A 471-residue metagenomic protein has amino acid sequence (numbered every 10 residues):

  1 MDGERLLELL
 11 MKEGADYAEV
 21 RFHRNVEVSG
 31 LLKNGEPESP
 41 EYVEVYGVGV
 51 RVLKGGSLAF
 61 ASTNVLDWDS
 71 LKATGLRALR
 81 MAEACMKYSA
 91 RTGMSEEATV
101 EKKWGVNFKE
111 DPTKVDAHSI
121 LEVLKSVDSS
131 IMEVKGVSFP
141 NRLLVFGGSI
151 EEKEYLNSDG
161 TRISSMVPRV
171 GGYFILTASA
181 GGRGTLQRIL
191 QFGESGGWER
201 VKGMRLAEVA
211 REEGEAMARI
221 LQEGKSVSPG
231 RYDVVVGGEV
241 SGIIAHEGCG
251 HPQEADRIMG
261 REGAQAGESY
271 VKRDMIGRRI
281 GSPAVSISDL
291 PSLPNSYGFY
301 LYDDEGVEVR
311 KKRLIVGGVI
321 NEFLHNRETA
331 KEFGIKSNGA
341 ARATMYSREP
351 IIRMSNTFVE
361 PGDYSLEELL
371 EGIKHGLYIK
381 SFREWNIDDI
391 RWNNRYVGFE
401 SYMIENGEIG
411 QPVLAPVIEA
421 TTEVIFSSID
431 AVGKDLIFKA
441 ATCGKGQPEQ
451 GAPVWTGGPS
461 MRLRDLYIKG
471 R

Functional and structural regions predicted by a protein language model:
M1-R471: N-terminal small-residue-enriched
